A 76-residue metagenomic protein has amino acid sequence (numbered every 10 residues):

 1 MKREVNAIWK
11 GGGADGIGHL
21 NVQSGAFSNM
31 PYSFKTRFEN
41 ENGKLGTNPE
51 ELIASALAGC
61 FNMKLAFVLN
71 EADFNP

Functional and structural regions predicted by a protein language model:
M1-S55, N62-P76: Extended beta-strand/beta-hairpin segments
